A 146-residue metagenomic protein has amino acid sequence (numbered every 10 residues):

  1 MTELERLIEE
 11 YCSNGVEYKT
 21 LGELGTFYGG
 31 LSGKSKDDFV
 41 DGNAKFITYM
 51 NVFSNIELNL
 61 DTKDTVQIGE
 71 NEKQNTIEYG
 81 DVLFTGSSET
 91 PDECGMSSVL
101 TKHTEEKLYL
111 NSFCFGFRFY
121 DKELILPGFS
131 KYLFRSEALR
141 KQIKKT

Functional and structural regions predicted by a protein language model:
M1-Y11, E57-N71, C94, L100-K102 (+1 more regions): A cross-kingdom feature marking solvent-exposed beta-strand/loop segments within repeated, beta-rich binding/scaffold
E3, L7-L31: Non-catalytic DNA-recognition/assembly elements of restriction-modification systems
T20-Y28, D38, F53-S54, L58-N59 (+1 more regions): Basic, amphipathic alpha-helical recognition segments used for DNA target recognition
G22-S35, M50-V82: Sequence-specific dsDNA recognition surfaces
D41-N43: Conserved secondary-structure micro-motifs at functional edges
T48, E70-R135: A short beta-sheet element
